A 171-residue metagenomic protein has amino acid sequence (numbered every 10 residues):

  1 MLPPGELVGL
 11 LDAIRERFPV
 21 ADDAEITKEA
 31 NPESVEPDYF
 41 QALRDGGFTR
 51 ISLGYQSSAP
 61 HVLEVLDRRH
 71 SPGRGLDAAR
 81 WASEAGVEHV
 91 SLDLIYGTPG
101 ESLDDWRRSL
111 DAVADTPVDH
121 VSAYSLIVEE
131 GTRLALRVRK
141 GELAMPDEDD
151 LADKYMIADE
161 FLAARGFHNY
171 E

Functional and structural regions predicted by a protein language model:
M1-E171: C-terminal scaffold of the Radical SAM
